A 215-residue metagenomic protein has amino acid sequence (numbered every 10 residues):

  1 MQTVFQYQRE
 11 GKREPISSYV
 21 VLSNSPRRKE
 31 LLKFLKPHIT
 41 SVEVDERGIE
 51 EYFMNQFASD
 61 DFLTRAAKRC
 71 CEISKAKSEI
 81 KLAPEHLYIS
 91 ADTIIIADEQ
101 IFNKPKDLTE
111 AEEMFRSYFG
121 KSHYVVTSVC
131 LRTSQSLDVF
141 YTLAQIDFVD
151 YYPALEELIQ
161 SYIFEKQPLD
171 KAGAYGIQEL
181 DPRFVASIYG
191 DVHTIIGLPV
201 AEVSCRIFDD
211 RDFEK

Functional and structural regions predicted by a protein language model:
Q2-G11, I16-S17, Q56-K215: Anionic-ligand binding patches
Q6-P37: N-terminal beta1-alpha1 ligand-phosphate binding loop
R27, R47, L137: Surface-exposed, flexible loop/turn segments at secondary-structure boundaries
E30, F53-M54: Contiguous N-terminal and early-domain "leader" segments and peripheral loops that mark the onset or edge of a domain
K33-H38, L82-H86: Short glycine/proline-enriched coil/turn segments at helix->beta-strand junctions
P37-Y52: A short beta-strand-loop structural module common to alpha/beta enzyme folds
